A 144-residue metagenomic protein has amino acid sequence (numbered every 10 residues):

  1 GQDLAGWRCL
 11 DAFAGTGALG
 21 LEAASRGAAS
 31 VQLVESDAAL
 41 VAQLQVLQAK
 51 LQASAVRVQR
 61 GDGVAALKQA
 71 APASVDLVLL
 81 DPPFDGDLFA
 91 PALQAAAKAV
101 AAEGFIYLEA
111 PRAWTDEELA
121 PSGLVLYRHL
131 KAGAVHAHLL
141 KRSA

Functional and structural regions predicted by a protein language model:
G1-A144: Class I S-adenosyl-L-methionine-dependent methyltransferase catalytic core
